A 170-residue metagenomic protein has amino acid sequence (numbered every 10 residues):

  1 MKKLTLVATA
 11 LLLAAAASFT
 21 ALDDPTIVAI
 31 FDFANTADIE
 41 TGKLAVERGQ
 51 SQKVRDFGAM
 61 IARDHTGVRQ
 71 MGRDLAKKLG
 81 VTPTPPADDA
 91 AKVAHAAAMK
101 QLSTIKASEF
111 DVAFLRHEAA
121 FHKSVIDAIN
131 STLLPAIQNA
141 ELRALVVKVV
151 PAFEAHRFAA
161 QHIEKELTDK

Functional and structural regions predicted by a protein language model:
L4-L6, A15-K170: His/Met- and acidic-residue-enriched segments that coordinate or traffic transition-metal cofactors and support
L11-L12: Repetitive helical segments and hydrophobic/amphipathic motifs
